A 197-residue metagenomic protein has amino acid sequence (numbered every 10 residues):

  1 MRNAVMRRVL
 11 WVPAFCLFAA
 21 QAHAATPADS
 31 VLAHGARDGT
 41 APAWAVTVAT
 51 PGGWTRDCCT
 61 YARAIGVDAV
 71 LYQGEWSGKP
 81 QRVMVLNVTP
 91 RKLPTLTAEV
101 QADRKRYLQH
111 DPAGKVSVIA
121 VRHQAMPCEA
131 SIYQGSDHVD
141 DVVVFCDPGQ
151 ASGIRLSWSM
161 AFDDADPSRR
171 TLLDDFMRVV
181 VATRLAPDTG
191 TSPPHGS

Functional and structural regions predicted by a protein language model:
R2, C16, A20-K79, H110-A113 (+2 more regions): N-terminal targeting sequences that direct proteins away from the cytosol to non-cytosolic compartments
R2-V12: Bacterial N-terminal signal peptides that target proteins for export
A14, R56-D57, M126, V144: Secreted/extracellular small peptides and ectodomain modules produced from precursors
A25-A33, N87-Q109: Short N-terminal secondary-structure initiator segments
G52-G53, A62, N87-K92, F145-Q150: A short, sequence-level motif marking secondary-structure junctions
V67-Q101: A short acidic-to-branched-hydrophobic micro-motif
A102-Q150: Signature of long, low-cysteine stretches enriched in small and polar/charged residues
Q150-L156: Short hydrophobic/glycine-rich mini-motifs in sensory/regulatory modules that couple input to downstream signaling
